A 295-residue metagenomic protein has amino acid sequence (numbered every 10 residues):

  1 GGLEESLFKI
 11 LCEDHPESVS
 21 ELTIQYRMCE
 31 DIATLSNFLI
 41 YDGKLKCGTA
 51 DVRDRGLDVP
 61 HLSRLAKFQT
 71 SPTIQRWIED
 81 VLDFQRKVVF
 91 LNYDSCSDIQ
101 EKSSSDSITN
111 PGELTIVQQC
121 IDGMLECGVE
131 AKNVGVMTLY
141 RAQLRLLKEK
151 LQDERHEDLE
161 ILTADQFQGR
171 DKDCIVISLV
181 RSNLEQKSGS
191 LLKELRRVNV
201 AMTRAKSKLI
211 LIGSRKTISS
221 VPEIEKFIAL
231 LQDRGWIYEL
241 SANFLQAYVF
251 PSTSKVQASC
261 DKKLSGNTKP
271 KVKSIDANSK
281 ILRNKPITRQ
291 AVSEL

Functional and structural regions predicted by a protein language model:
G1-L295: Conserved helicase motor core of SF1/SF2 NTP-dependent helicases
